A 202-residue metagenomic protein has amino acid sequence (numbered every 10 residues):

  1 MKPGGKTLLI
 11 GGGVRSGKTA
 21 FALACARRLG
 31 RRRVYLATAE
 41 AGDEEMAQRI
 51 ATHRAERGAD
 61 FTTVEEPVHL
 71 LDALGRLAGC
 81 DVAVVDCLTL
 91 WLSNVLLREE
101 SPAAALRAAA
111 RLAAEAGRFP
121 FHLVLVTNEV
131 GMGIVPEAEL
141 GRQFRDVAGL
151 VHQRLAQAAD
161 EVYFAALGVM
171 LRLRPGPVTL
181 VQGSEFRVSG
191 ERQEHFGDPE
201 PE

Functional and structural regions predicted by a protein language model:
M1-G5: Phosphate-binding P-loop
T7-R76: Conserved P-loop
A22, H53, V84, N128 (+1 more regions): Residue-level signal for inorganic ion chemistry
L29, A59-D60, C80, F119 (+1 more regions): Structured helix-beta-strand junction loops
R33, A83, E161-F164: Short, well-ordered beta-strand core segments
A59-R107: Helix-adjacent hinge/juxtasegments
V68, L92-L180: Replace "adjacent to P-loop NTPase cores in ATP/GTP-dependent enzymes" with "adjacent to NTP-binding cores
A104, T179-E202: Intrinsic disorder/low-complexity segments
